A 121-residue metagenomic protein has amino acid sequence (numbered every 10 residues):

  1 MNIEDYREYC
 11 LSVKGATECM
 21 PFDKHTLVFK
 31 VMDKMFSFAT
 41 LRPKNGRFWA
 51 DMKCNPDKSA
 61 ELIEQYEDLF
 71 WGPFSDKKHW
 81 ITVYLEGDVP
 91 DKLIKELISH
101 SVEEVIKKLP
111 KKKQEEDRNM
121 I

Functional and structural regions predicted by a protein language model:
M1-I121: Charge-dense, helix-prone N-terminal extensions
